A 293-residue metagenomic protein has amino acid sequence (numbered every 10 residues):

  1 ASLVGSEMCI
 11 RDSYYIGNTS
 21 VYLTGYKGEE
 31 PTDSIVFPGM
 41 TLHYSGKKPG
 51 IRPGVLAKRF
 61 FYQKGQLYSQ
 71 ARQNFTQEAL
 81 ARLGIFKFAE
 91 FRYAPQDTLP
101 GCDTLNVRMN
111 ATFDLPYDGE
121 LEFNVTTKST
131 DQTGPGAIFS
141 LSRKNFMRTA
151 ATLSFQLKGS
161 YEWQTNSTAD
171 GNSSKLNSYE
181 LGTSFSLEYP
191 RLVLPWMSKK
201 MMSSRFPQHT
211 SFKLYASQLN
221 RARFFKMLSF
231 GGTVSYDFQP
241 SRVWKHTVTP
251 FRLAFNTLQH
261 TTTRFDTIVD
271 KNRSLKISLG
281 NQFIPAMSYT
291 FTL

Functional and structural regions predicted by a protein language model:
L3-I10: Short, small-residue-biased leader/transition segments that mark boundaries at the very start of proteins
D12, K47-I51, K58-F61, D118 (+1 more regions): Transmembrane beta-strand segments of outer-membrane beta-barrel domains in Gram-negative and organellar OMPs
D12-M202, S278-F283: Outer-membrane beta-barrel initiation region
